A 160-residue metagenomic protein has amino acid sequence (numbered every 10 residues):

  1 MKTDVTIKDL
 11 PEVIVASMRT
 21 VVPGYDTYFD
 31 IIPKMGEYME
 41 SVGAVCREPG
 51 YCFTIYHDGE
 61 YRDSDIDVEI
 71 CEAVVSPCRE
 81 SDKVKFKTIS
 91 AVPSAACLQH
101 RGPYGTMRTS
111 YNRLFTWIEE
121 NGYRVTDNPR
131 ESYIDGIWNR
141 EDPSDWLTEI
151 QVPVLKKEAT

Functional and structural regions predicted by a protein language model:
M1-T160: A solvent-exposed interaction/effector surface
